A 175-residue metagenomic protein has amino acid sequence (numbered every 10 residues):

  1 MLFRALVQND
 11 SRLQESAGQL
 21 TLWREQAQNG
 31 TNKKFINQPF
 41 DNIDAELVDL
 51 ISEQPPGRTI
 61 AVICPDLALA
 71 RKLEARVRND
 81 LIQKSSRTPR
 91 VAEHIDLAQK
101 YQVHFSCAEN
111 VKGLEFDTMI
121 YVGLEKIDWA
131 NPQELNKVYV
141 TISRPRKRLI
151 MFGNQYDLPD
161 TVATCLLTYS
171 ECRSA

Functional and structural regions predicted by a protein language model:
M1-L2, L6-D10, L20-A27, D41 (+2 more regions): Core RecA-like ATPase module of SF1/SF2 helicases and allied nucleic-acid translocases
E15, D157-L158: Sparse recognition of residues in long alpha-helices and their boundaries
E15-D49: Glycine-rich phosphate-binding "P-loop"
